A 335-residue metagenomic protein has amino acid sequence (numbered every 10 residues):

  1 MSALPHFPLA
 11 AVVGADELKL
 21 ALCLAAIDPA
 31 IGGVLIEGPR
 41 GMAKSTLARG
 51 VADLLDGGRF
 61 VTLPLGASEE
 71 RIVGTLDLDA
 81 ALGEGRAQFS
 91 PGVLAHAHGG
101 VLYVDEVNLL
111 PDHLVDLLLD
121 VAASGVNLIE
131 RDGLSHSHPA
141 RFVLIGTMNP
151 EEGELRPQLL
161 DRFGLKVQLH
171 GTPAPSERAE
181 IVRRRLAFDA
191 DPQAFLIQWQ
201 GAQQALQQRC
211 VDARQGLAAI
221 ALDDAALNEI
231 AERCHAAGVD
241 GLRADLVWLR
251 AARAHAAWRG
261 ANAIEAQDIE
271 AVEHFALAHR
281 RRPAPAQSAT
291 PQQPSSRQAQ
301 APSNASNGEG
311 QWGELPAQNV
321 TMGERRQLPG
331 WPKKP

Functional and structural regions predicted by a protein language model:
M1-K19, A237-G238: Dynamic helix-loop-helix/coil hinge segments at AAA+ ATPase domain boundaries and subdomain interfaces
C23-A26, A81-L102: Conserved alpha-helical scaffold flanking the Walker A/P-loop in AAA+ ATPase domains
A26-L65: Walker A/P-loop
I31, E37-R40, L82-V93, V107 (+2 more regions): Conserved Walker
A43, E232-H235, D240, A254-P335: C-terminal engagement/docking regions of AAA+ P-loop ATPases
V61-G66, K166-S176: Conserved AAA+ ATPase "SRH/arginine-finger" region at the nucleotide-binding site
S68-E69, A95-A122, E154-L160, P175-R178: Conserved AAA+/SF3 P-loop NTPase catalytic/coupling segment centered on the Walker-B
V115, P173-A179, R185-R282: Basic, amphipathic alpha-helical bundle interface domains used for macromolecular binding and assembly
